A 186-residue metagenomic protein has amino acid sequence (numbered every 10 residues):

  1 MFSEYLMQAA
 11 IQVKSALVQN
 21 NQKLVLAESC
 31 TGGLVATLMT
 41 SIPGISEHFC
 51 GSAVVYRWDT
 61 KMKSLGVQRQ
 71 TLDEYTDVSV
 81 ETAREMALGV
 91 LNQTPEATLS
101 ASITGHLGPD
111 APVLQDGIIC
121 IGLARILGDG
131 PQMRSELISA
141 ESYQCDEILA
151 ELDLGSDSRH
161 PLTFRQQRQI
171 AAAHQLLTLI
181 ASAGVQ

Functional and structural regions predicted by a protein language model:
M1-Q186: Short alpha-helical segments enriched in small residues
